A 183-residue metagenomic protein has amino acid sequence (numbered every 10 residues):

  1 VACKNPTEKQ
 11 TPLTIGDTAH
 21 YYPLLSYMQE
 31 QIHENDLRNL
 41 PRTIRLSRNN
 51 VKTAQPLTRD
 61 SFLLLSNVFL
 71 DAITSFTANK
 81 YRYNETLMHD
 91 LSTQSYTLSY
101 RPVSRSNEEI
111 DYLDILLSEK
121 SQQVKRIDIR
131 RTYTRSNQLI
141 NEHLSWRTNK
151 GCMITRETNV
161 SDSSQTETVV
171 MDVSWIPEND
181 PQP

Functional and structural regions predicted by a protein language model:
V1-A2: C-terminal motif of bacterial Sec signal peptides marking the signal peptidase cleavage site
N5-A19, R45-L57: Low-complexity, intrinsically disordered regions in eukaryotic regulatory proteins and secreted peptide precursors
T11-E34: Post-signal peptide N-terminal segment of mature Sec-exported envelope proteins
P12, T53, D60, R135-N137 (+1 more regions): Residue-level signal for the start and early helices of compact helical domains
I32-S118: Surface-exposed acidic loop/strand-edge motifs in secreted or periplasmic proteins that form small linear binding
Y96-P183: Gly/Pro-enriched, hydrophobic low-complexity segments that function as extracytoplasmic propeptides/linkers
